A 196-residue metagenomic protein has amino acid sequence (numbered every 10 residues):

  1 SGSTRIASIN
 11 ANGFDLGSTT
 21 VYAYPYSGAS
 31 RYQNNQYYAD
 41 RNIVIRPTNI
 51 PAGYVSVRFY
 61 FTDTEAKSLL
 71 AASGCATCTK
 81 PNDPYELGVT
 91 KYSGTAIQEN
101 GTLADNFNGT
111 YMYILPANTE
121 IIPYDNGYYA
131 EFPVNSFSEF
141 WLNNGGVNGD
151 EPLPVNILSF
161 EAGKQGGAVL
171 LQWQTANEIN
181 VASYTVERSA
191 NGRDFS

Functional and structural regions predicted by a protein language model:
S1-F107, N135-N148: Self-processing/autoproteolytic domain segments and adjacent N-terminal interaction modules in large, modular
Y22-Y24, Q33-A39, G109-Y111, N118-I121 (+3 more regions): A short linear-motif detector with a strong N-terminal bias
Q36, T48, K80, I121-P123 (+3 more regions): Sterically constrained small-residue positions within well-ordered secondary structures of folded domains
A39, N126, P154-N156: Residues that act as N-cap/strand-start positions at coil-to-secondary-structure junctions
Y54-R58, N126-E131, A168-L170: Intrinsic-disorder/low-complexity, polar/charged segments enriched in Ser/Thr/Lys/Arg/Asp/Glu/Gln
A96-P116, G192-S196: Surface-exposed loop/edge segments in extracytoplasmic proteins
Y113-G145: Terminal, low-complexity interaction segments
S138-S196: Short, compositionally biased serine/threonine- and acidic-rich segments at solvent-exposed termini, linkers, or domain
